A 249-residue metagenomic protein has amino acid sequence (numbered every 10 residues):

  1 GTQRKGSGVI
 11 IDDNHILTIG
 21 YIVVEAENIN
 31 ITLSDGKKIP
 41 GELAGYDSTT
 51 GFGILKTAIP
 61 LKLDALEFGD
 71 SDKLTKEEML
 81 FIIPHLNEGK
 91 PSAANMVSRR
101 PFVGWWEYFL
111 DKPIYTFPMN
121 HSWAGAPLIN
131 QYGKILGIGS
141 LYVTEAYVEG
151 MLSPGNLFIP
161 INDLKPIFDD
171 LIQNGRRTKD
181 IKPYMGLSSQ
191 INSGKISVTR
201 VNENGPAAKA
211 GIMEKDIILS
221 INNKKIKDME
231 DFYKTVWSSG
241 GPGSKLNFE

Functional and structural regions predicted by a protein language model:
Q3-K5, I10-P91, P113, S122 (+1 more regions): Conserved active-site neighborhood of the chymotrypsin/trypsin-like protease fold
S7, G69-K73, A126-P127, P206-I217 (+1 more regions): A short glycine-leucine-enriched loop at secondary-structure breakpoints that most characteristically corresponds
G8-I10, G41-L43, M96-S98, L128 (+2 more regions): Conserved hydrophobic positions within beta-strands
V9, N120-G139: Catalytic nucleophile loop of clan PA
D12, T18-V24, P84, V97-R100 (+2 more regions): Short beta->alpha transition motifs characteristic of CBS
D13-L17, Y132-L136, A207-E230: Conserved PDZ fold ligand-binding element
K37-K38, E42, D169-R176, A210-M213 (+2 more regions): PDZ-domain C-terminal substructure recognizer with occasional recognition of PDZ-binding tails
L63, I82, G89, P113 (+3 more regions): C-terminal cap/linker of serine protease catalytic domains
